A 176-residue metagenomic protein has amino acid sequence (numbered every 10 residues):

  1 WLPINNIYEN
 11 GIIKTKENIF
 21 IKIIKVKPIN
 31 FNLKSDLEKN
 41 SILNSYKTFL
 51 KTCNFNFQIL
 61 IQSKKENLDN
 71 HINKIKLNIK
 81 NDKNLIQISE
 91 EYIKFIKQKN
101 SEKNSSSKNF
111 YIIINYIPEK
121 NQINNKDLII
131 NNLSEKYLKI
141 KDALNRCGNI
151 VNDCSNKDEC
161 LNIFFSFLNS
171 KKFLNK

Functional and structural regions predicted by a protein language model:
W1-I24: N- or domain-start disorder-to-order transition segments that initiate the globular core
W1-Y8, I88-K176: An aromatic-glycine-centered, glycine-rich loop/turn in mixed alpha/beta architecture
I19-I29, F110-Y116: Active-site-flanking beta-strand signature of metal-NTP-handling nucleotidyl enzymes and homologous cyclase-like
I24, K34-S35, S41-F57: An amphipathic, basic-hydrophobic helix/alpha-beta surface used to engage anionic, phosphate-rich ligands or surfaces
P28-S35, N81, Y116-N121, I129: A generic structural motif
L37, S41, Q87, E135: Charged, alpha-helix-enriched surfaces in structured cytosolic catalytic cores of large nucleotide-utilizing machines
I61: Soluble catalytic regions of membrane-associated enzymes that act on cell-envelope and secretory-pathway components
E66-E102: Structural flexibility/helix-modulation signal
